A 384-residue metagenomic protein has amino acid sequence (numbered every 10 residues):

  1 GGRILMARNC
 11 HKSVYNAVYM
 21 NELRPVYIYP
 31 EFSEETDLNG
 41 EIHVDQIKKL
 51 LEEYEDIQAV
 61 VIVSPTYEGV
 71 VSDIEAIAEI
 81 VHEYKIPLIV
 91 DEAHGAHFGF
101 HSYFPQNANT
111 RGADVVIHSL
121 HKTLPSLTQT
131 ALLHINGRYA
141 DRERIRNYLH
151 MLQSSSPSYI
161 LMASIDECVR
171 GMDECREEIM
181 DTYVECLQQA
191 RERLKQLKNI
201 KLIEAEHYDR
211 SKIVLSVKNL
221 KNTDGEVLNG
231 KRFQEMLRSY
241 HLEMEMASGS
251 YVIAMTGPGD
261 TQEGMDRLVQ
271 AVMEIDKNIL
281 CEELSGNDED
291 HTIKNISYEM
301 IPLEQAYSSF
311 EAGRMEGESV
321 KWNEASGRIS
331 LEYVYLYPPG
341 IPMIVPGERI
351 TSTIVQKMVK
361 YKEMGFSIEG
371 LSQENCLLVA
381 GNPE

Functional and structural regions predicted by a protein language model:
G1-E204, D224: Conserved PLP-enzyme active-site core in the AAT-like
N21-L23, G40-V44, I77-E79, P105 (+9 more regions): General N-terminal targeting signals
I62, L133-I135, L215, T256 (+1 more regions): Hydrophobic side chains in beta-strands
Y67, K122-T123, R138-A140, E167 (+5 more regions): Short, glycine-/Ser/Thr-/acidic-enriched flexible segments
E192-T353, K357-G370: Conserved C-terminal alpha-helix-loop-beta "cap" of PLP-dependent enzymes that closes/shapes the active-site mouth
L371-P383: Terminal helix/beta-alpha structural elements that buttress the NAD(P)+-binding lobe
